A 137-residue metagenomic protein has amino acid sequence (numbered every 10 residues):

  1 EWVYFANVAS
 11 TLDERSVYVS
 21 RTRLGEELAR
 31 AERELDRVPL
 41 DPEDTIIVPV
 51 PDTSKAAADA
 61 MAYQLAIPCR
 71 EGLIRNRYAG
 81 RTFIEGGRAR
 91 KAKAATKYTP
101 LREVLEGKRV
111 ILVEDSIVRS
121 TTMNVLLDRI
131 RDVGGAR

Functional and structural regions predicted by a protein language model:
E1-R137: PRPP-associated nucleotide enzymes
